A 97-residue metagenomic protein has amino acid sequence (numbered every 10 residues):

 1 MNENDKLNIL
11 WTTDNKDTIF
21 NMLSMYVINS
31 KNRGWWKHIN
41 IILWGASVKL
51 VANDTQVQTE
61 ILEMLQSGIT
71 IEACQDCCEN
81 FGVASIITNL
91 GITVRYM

Functional and structural regions predicted by a protein language model:
N2-N8: Extreme N-terminal starter segment of soluble prokaryotic enzymes
N8-N21, A46-A52: Short, glycine-rich nucleotide/cofactor-binding loops
F20-R33: Histidine-anchored nucleotide/phosphate-binding helix
L23-S24, T55-Q58, I87-N89: Short, glycine/charged-enriched secondary-structure capping and boundary segments
V27, H38-W44, I71-C77: Short internal beta-strands
R33-V51: Short, glycine-/small-residue-enriched flexible loop/hinge segments at domain edges that mediate gating
T55-A84: A glycine-rich helix N-cap at a beta->alpha junction
I86-M97: C-terminal structural segments of small proteins and small subunits
